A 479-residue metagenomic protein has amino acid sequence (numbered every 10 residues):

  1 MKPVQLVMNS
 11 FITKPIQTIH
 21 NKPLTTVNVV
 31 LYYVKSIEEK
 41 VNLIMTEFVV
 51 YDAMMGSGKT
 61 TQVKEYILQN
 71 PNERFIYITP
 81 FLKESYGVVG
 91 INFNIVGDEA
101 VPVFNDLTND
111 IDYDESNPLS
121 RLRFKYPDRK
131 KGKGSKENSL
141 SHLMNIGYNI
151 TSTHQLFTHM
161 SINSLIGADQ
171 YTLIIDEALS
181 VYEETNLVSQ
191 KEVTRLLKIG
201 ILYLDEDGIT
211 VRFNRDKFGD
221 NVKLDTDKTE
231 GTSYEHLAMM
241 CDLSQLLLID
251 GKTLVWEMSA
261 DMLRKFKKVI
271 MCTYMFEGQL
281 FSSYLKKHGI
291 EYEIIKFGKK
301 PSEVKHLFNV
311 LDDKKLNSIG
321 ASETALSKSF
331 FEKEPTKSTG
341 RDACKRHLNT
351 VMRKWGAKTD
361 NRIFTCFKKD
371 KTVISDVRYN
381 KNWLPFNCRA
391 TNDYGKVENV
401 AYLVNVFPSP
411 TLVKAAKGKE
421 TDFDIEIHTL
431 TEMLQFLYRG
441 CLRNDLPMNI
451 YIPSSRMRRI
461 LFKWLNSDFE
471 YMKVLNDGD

Functional and structural regions predicted by a protein language model:
F11, P15, I19, T25-M45: Pre-Walker A adenine-sensing motif
T46-Q62: Walker A/P-loop
Y51-M54, V96-V103, Y113-R129, L197-L384: Positively charged, amphipathic N-terminal segments that serve as targeting/anchoring signals
P71-N109: Conserved Walker A/P-loop ATP-binding site and its immediately adjacent core in helicase/helicase-like ATPase domains
R74-F81, I270-M271, N361-K368, N449-P453: Conserved RecA-like ASCE P-loop NTPase motor core of nucleic-acid helicases/translocases
I95-H159: Inter-Walker segment of RecA-like/P-loop motor cores
G167-L197, L202: SF2 helicase catalytic motif II
N382-I460: Conserved RecA-like P-loop NTPase helicase motor core
